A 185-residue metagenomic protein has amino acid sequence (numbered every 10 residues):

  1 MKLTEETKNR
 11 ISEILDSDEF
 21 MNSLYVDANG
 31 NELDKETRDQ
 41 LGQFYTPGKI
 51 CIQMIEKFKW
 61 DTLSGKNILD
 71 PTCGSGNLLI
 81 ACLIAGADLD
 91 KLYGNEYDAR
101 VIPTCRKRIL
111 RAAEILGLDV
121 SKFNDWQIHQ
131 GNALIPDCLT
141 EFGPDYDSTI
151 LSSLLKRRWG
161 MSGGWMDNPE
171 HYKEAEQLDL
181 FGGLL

Functional and structural regions predicted by a protein language model:
M1-L185: SAM-dependent methyltransferase catalytic region
